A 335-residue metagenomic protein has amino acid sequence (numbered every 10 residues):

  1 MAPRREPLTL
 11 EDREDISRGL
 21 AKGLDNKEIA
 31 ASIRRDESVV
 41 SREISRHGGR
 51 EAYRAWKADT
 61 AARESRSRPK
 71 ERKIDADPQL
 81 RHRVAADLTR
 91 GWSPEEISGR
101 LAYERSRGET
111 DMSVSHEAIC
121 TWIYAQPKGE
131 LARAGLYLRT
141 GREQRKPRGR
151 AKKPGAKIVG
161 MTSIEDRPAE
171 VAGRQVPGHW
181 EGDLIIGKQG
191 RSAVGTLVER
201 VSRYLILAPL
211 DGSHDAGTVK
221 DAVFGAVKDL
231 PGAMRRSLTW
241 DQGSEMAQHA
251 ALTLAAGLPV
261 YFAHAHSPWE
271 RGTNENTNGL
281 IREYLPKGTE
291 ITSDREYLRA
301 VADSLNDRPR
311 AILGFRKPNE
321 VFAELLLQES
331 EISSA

Functional and structural regions predicted by a protein language model:
M1-R18, G23-G108: Short, basic alpha-helical/linker "hinge" immediately adjacent to a nucleic-acid-recognition surface
I16, V40-E43, V84, I97 (+9 more regions): Mobile genetic element proteins and their domesticated derivatives, centered on retroelements and DNA transposons
A55-K70, G108-A172: Basic, flexible linker segments flanking DNA-binding modules in nucleic acid-interacting mobile-element proteins
P177-G187: Two-metal-ion RNase H-like nuclease active-site motif
I186-G190, L207-G232: Active-site beta-loop-alpha junctions of metal-dependent nucleic acid enzymes, especially the RNase H-like/DDE
S192-V194: Short loop/turn microsegments at loop-to-beta-strand junctions
W240-A256, Y261-L285, T292-D303: RNase H-like two-metal-ion nuclease catalytic core shared by retroviral integrases and related mobile-element nucleases
P286-A335: C-terminal domain-tail junction helix/linker
